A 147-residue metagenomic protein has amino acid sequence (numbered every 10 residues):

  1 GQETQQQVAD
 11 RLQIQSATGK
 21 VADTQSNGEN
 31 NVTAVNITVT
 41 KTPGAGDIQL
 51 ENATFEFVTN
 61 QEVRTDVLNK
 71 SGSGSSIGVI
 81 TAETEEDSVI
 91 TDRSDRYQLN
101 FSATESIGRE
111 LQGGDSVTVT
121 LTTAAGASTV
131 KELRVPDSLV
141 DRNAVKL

Functional and structural regions predicted by a protein language model:
Q2-L147: N-terminal export/assembly leader peptides and their processing motifs that target proteins to secretory
